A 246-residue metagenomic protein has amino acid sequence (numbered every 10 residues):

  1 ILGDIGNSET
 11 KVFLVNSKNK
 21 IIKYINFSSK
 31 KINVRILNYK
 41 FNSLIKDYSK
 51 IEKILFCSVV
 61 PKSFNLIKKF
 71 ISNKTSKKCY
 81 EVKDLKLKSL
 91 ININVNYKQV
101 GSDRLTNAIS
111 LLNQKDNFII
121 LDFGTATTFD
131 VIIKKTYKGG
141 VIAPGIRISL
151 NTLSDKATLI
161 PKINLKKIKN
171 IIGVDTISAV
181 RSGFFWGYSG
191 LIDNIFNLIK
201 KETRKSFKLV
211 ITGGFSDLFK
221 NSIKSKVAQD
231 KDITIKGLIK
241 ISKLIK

Functional and structural regions predicted by a protein language model:
I1, I5-L87: N-terminal glycine/serine-rich phosphate-binding loop of ATP-dependent small-molecule kinases, especially carbohydrate
I1-K23, L111, K115-Y137, L153 (+1 more regions): Gly/Thr-rich phosphate-binding beta-strand-loop-beta motif of the actin/hexokinase/Hsp70
D4, C57, V82, I120-A126 (+1 more regions): Short beta-strand segments
Y24-K31, I168-K205, K220, K226-V227: Adenine-nucleotide phosphate-binding core of ATP-dependent small-molecule kinases
K30-N33, S102, I109-Q114, K138-S182 (+3 more regions): Glycine-rich phosphate-binding loop plus the immediately following alpha-helix
Y48-V100, K135-I146, I177-F185, S189 (+2 more regions): Short beta-strand-loop/turn "lid" adjacent to the catalytic site in phosphate-handling enzymes
K77, K115-N117, F123-T125, Y137-K138 (+3 more regions): Short coil/turn connectors at secondary-structure junctions
K205-K246: Long hydrophobic alpha-helical segments typical of transmembrane helices together with their membrane-interfacial
